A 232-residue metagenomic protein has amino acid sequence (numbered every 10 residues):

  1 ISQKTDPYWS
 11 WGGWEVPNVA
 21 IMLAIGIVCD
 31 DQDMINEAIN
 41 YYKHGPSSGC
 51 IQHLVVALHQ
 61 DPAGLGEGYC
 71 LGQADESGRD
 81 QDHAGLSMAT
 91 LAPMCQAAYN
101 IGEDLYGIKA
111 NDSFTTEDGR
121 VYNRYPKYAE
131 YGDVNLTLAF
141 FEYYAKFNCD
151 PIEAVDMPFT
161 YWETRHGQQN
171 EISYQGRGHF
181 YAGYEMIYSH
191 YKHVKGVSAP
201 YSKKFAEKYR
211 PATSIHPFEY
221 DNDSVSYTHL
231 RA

Functional and structural regions predicted by a protein language model:
I1, G26-S47, Q96-T137, K192-K203: Structural helix-adjacent loops and short alpha-helical linkers that scaffold large soluble proteins
I1-G102: Aromatic-lined, polymer-binding surfaces characteristic of secreted/periplasmic polysaccharide-degrading enzymes
K4-T5, I152-D156, S214: Residue-level signal for secondary-structure boundary elements
H59-Y174: Active-site/pore-lining binding-face segments in mid-to-C-terminal subdomains
M157, Y161-S214: Eukaryote-biased recognition of C-terminal alpha-helical segments
P217-E219: Conserved beta-strand elements of beta-rich interaction domains across eukaryotes, especially beta-propellers
V225: Long, His/Glu/Asp-enriched segments that create or flank divalent metal/ion-associated functional microenvironments
T228-A232: Conserved small/polar residues in nucleotide/adenosyl-binding loops
